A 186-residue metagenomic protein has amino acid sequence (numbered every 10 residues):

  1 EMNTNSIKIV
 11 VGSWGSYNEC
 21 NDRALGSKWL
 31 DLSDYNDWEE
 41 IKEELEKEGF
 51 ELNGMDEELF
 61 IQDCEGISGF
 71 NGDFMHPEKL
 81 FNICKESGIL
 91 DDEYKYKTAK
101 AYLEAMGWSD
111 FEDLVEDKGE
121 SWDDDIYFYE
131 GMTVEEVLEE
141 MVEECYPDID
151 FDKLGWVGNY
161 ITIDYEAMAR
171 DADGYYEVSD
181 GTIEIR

Functional and structural regions predicted by a protein language model:
E1-R186: Acidic interaction surfaces
